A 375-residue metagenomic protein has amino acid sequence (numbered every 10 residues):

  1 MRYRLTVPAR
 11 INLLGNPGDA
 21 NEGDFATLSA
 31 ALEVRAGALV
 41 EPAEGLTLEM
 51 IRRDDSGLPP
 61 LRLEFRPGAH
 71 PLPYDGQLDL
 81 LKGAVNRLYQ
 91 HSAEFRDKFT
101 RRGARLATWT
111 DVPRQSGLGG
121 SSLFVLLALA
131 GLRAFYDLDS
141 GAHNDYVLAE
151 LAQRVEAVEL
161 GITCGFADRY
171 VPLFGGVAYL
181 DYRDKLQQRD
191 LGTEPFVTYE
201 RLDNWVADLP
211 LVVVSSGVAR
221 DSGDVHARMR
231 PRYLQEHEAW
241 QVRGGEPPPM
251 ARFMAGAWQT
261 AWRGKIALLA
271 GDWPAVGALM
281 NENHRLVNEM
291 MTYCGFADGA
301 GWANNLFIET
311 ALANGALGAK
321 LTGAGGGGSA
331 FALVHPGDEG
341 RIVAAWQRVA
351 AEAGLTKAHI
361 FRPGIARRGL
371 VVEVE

Functional and structural regions predicted by a protein language model:
M1-L14, G18-D19, L32, A36-R96 (+5 more regions): C-terminal nucleotide
E22-G23, A30: Phosphoinositide-binding peripheral membrane targeting modules
F25-A26, A38: Catalytic-core region of right-hand nucleic acid polymerases
L106-W109, Y146-Q153: Short, conserved phosphate-binding/catalytic loop or strand-edge motifs used in phosphoryl-/nucleotidyl-transfer
T110-S116, L317: Short pre-catalytic strand/loop immediately N-terminal to key active-site residues, enriched for Gly-Thr
G117-D139: DPxDG-like acidic metal-binding loop motif
A324-G325: Long, low-complexity C-terminal extensions of enzymes
